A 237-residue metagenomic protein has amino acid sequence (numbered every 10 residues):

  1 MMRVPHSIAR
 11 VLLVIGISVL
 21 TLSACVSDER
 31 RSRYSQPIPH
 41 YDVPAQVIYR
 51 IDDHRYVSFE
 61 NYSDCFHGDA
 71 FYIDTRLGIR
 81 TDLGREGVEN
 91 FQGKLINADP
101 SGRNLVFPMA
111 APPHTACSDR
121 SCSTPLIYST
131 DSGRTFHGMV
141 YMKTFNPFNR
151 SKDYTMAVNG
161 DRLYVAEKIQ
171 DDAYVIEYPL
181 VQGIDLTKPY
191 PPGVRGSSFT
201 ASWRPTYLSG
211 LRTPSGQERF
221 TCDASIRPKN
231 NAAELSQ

Functional and structural regions predicted by a protein language model:
M2-L12: Bacterial N-terminal signal peptides that target proteins for export
T21-A24: C-terminal motif of bacterial Sec signal peptides marking the signal peptidase cleavage site
V26-E29: Bacterial signal peptide processing site
Q36-F71: Beta-strand-rich domains and repeat architectures in extracellular enzymes and scaffolds, especially beta-propellers
D42-Q46, V88-P100, K143-M156: Repeated scaffold domains used in trafficking and secretory/extracellular systems, primarily beta-propellers
Y49-S63, S101-R120, D153-Q170: Short beta-strand elements that form the blades of beta-propeller/WD-repeat-like and other beta-sheet-rich scaffold
I73, I127-T135, P179: Conserved Ser/Thr-centered positions that define the repeating blades of beta-propeller domains
V140-T187: Short aromatic loop motif centered on NTY/YTY
